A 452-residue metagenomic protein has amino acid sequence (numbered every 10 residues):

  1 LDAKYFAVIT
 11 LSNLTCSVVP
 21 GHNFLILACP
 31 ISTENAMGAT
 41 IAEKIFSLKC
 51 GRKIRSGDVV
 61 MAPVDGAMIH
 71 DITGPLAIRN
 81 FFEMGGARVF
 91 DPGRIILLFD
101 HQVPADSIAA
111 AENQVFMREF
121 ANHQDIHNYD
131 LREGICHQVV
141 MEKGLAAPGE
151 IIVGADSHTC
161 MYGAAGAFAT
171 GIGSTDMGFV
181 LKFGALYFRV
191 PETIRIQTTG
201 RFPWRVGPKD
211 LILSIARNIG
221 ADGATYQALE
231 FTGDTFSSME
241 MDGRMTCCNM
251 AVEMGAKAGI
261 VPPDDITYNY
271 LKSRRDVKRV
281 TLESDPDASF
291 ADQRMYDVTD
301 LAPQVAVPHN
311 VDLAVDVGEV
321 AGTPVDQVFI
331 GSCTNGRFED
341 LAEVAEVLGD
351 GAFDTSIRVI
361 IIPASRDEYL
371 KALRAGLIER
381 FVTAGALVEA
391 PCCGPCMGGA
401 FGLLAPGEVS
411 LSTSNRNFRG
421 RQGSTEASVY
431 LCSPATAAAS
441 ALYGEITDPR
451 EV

Functional and structural regions predicted by a protein language model:
F6, P30-T33: Intrinsically disordered, low-complexity segments enriched in serine/proline and basic residues
V8-I9, C333: Compositionally biased low-complexity segments, especially N-terminal hydrophobic helices that form the hydrophobic
I9, V19-P20, C136: N-terminal non-cleavable signal-anchor helices
I26: Nucleotide/pyrophosphate-binding catalytic subdomain
E34-V452: Fe-S-dependent hydro-lyases/dehydratases of central metabolism
